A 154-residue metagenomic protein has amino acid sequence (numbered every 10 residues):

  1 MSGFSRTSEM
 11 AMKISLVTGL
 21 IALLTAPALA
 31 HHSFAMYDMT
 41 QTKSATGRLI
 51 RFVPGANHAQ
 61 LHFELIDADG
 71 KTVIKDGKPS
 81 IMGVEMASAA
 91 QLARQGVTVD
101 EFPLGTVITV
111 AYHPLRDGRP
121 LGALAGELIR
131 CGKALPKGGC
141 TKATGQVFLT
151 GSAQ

Functional and structural regions predicted by a protein language model:
F4-T18: Bacterial N-terminal signal peptides that target proteins for export
T25-A30: Sec/Tat signal peptide C-region and signal peptidase I cleavage site
Y37-A45: Short coil-to-beta-strand transition motifs
G47-L49, V107: Conserved hydrophobic positions within beta-strands
G55-A68: Short aromatic-glycine-enriched beta-strand elements
D76-A89: Short, basic/aromatic beta-hairpin or loop at an interaction surface
R94-V110: Short nucleic-acid-contacting surface segments enriched for D/E, G, S/T with interspersed K/R
L115-L149: OB-fold/S1-family single-stranded nucleic acid-binding modules
